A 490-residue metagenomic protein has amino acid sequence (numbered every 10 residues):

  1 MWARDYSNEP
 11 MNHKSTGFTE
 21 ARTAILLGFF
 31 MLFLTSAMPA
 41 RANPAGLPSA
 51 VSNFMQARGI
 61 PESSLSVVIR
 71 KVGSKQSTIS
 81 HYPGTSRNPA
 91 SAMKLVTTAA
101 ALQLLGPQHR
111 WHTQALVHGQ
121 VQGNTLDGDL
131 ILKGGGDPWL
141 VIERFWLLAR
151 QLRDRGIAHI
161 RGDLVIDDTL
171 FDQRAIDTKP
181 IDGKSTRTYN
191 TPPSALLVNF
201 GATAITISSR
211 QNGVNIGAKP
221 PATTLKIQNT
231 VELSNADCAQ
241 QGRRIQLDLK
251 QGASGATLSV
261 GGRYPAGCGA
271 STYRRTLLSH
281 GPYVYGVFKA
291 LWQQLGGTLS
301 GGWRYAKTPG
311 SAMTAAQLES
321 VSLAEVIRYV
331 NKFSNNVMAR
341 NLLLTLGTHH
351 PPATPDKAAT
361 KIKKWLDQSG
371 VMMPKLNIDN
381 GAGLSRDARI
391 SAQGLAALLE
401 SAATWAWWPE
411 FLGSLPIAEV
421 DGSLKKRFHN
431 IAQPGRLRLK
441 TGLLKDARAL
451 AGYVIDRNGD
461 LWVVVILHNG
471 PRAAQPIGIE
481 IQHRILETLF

Functional and structural regions predicted by a protein language model:
E9, H13-L26: Bacterial N-terminal signal peptides that target proteins for export
A24-S36: Bacterial N-terminal signal peptides
A40-G73, S77-S86, W146, Q151-R155: Beta-lactamase-like hydrolase cores
N43, L47-M55, L104-M373, T488: Conserved serine DD-peptidase/penicillin-binding transpeptidase domain and beta-lactam-recognizing active-site
T78-S80, L343-F490: Small-residue-rich helix-loop
S80-A100, L104: Short active-site loop at a secondary-structure junction that contains or immediately precedes the catalytic residue(s)
